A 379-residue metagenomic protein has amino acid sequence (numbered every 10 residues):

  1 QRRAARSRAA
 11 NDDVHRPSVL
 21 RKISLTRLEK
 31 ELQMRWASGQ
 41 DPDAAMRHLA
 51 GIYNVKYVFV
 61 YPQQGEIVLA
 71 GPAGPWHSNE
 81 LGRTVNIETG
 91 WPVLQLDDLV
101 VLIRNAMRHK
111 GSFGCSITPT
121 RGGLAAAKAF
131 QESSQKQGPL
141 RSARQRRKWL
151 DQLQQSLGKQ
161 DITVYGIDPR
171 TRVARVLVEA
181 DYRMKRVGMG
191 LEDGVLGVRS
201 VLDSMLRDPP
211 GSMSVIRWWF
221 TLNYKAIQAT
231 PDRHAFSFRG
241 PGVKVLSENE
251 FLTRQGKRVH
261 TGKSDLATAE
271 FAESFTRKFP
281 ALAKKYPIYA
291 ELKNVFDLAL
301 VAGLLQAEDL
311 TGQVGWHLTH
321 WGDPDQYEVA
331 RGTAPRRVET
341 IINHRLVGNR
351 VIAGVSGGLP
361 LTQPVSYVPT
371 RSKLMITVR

Functional and structural regions predicted by a protein language model:
Q1-R379: Outer membrane pore-forming secretion/assembly proteins and partners of Gram-negative envelopes
